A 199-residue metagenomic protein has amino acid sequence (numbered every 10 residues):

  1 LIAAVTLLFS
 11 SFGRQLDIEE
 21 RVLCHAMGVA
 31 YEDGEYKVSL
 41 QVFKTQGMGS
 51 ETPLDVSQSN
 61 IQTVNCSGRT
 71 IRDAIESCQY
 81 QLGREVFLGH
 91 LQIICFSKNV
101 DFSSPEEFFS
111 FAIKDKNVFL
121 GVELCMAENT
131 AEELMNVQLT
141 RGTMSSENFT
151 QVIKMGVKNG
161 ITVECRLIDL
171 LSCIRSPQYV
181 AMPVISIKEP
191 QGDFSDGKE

Functional and structural regions predicted by a protein language model:
L1-E199: Membrane-proximal alpha-helical signals and transmembrane carboxylates
